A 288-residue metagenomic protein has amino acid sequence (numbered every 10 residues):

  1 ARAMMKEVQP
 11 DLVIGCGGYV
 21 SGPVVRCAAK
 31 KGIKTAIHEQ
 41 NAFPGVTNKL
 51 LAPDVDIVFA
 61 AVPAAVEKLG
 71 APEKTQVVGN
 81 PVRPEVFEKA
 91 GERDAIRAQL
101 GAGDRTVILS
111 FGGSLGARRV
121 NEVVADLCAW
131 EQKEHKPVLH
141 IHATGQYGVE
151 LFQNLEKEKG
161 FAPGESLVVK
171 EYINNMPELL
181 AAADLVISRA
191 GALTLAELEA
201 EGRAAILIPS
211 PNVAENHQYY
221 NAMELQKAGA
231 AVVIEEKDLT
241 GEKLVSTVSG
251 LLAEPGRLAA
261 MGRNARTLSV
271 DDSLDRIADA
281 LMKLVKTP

Functional and structural regions predicted by a protein language model:
R2-V13, V20-A36, K49, P53-D54: Glycosyltransferases and closely related glycan-assembly transferases that use nucleotide-activated donors
P10-D11, I173, P177, A181-A196 (+1 more regions): Acidic donor-binding loop of glycosyltransferase active sites
A29-G91: Active-site-proximal region of nucleotide-activated glycan assembly enzymes, centered on histidine/acidic-rich loops
K31, A181-A183, E199-I208, A228: Conserved donor-binding/catalytic loop of nucleotide-activated donor transferases
G91-D94, A98-V186, Y219-M223, K227 (+1 more regions): Donor-nucleotide binding loops and adjacent catalytic segments primarily of GT-B fold Leloir glycosyltransferases
S188, A204-E215: Short hydrophobic beta-strand element within catalytic cores of glycosyltransferases and related nucleotide-activated
R257-D271: A short, well-ordered alpha-helix in the C-terminal region of glycosyltransferases
V270-P288: C-terminal alpha-helical cap of glycosyltransferases
